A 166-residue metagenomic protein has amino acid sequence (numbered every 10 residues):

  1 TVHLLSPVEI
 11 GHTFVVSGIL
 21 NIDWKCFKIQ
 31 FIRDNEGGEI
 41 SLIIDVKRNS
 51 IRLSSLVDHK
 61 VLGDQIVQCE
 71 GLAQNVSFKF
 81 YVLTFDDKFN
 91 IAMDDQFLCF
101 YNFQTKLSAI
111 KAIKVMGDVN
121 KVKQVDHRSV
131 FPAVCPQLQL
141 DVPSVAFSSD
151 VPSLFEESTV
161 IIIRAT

Functional and structural regions predicted by a protein language model:
T1-K79, L83-A92, Q96-T166: Peripheral membrane interaction modules
